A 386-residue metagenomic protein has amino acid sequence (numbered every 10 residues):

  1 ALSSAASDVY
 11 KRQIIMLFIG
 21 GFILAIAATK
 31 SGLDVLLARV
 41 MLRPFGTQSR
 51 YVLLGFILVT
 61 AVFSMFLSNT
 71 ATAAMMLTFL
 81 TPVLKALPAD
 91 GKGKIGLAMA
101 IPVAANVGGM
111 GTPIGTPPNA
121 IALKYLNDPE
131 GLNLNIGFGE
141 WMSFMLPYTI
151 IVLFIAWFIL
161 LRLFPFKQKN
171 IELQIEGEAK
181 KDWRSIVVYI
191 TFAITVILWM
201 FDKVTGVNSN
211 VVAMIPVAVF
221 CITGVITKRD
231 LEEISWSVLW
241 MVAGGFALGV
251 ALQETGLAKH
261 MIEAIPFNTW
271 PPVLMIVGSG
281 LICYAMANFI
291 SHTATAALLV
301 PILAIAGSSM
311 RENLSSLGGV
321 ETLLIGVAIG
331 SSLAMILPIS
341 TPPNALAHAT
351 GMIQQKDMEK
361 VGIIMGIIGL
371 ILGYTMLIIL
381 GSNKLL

Functional and structural regions predicted by a protein language model:
A1-A6, Y10: Single conserved hydrophobic/aromatic residue that forms the stacking wall/gate of nucleotide- or nucleobase-binding
K11-I23, N69-A73, P147-I151, G206-P216 (+2 more regions): Structural signature of hydrophobic alpha-helical transmembrane segments
I15-M16, R50-L58, T72, A98-M99 (+8 more regions): Hydrophobic alpha-helical transmembrane segments
L17, R50-L53, I101-G109, K180 (+4 more regions): Small-residue-rich segments of transmembrane alpha-helices in multi-pass membrane proteins, especially helix faces
A25-V35, F63-M75, G108-P118, G206-N208 (+3 more regions): Short helix-coil transition sites and intra-membrane helix breaks within transmembrane domains of multi-pass
P44-G46, R50-M110, P117-L132, H292-I329: Hydrophobic transmembrane alpha-helices that form the pore/transport pathway of multi-pass ion and small-solute
F56, V187, T191-I290, T295: Transmembrane helical segments that form the transport core of multi-pass membrane transport proteins
A89-I101, V107-I121, L126-K181, I190 (+1 more regions): Juxtamembrane and boundary regions of transmembrane helices in multi-pass small-molecule transporters and channels
